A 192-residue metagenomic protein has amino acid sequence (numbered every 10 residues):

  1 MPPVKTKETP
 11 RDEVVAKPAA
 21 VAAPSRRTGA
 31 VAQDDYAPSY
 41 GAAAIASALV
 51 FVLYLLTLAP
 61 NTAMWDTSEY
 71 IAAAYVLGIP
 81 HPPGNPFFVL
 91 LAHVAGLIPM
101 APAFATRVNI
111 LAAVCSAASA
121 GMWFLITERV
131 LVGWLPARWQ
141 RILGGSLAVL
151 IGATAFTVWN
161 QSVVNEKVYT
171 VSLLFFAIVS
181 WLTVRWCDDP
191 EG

Functional and structural regions predicted by a protein language model:
M1-L53, A118-M122, E128, R138-L147: Start-transfer (signal-anchor) and selected internal transmembrane alpha helices of multi-pass inner/ER membrane
L58-Y70, P80-A92: Extracytoplasmic catalytic/substrate-binding loops of multi-pass membrane glycan-assembly enzymes
A92-P99, V108-L131, I151, A155 (+2 more regions): Transmembrane alpha-helices of multi-pass, membrane-embedded glycan-processing enzymes that use lipid-linked
L135-W139, S162, V179-G192: Membrane-interface transmembrane helices that cradle and orient dolichyl/undecaprenyl
V158-K167: Membrane-interface helix caps and helix-loop-helix hairpins in membrane proteins
